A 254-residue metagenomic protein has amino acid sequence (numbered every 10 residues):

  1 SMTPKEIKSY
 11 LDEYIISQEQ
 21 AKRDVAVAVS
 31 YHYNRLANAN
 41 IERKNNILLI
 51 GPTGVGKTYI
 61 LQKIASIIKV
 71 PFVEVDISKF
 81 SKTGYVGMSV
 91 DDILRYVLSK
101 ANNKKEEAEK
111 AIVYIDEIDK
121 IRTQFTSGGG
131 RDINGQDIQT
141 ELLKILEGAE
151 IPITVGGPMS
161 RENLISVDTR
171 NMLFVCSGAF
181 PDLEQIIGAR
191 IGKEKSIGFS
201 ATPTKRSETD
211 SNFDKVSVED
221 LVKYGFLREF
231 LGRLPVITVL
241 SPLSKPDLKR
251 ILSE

Functional and structural regions predicted by a protein language model:
S1-E254: AAA+ P-loop NTPase nucleotide-binding core of proteostasis motors
